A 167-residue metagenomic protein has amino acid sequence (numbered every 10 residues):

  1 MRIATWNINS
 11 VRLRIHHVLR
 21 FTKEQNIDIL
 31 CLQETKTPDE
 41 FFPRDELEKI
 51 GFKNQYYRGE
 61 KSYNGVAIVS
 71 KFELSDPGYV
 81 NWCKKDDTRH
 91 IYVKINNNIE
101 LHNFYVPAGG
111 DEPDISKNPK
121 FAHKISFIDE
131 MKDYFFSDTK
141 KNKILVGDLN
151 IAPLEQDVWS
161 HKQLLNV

Functional and structural regions predicted by a protein language model:
M1-I50, Y63-V66, P153: N-terminal, active-site-proximal structural segment of metallo-dependent hydrolase catalytic domains
T5-V11, Y79-N81, K120-I125, V167: Short, flexible loop segments at the rims of nucleotide/cofactor-binding pockets, characterized by
L19-T22, R89-N97, D129-K141: Short amphipathic alpha-helices and their capping/turn segments at secondary-structure boundaries
T35-P38, F42-P113: Structured beta-strand-rich core segments of catalytic domains in phosphoester-bond hydrolases
F42-R44, P113-I115, E155-H161: Short aromatic-enriched loop/helix-cap "lid" or pocket-rim segments at secondary-structure transitions that line
I50-G51, F127-V167: Metal-dependent phosphoesterases centered on the DNase I-like endonuclease/exonuclease/phosphatase
P107-M131, K162-V167: Surface-exposed cleft-lining segments at the edges of enzyme active sites
